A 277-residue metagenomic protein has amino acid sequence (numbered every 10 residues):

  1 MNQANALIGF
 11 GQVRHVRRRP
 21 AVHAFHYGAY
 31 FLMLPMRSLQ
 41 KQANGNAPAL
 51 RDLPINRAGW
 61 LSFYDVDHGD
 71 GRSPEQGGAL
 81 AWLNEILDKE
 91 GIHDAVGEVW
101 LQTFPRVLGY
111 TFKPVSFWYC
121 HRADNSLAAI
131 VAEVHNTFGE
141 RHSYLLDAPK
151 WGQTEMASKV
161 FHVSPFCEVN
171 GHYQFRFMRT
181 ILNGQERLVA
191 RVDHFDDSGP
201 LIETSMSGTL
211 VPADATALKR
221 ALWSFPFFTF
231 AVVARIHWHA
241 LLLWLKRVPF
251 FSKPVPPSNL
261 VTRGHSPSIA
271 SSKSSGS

Functional and structural regions predicted by a protein language model:
M1-S277: Mature, function-bearing regions of proteins
